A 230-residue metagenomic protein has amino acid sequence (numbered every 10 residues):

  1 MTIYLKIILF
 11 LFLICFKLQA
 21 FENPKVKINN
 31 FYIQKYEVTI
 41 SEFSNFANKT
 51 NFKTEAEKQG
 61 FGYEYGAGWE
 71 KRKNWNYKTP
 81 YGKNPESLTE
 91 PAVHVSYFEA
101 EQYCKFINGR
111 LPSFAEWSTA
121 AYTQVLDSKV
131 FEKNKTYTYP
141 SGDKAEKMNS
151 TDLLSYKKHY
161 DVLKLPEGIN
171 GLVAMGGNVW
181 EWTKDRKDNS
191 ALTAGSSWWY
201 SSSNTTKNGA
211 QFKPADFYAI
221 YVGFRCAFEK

Functional and structural regions predicted by a protein language model:
T2-P80, Y97-F98, T123-D127, Y218-K230: Short, compositionally biased
K53, E64-Y65, K71-Q211, I220: Functional-site microenvironments in short loops/helix caps that host divalent-cation chemistry
